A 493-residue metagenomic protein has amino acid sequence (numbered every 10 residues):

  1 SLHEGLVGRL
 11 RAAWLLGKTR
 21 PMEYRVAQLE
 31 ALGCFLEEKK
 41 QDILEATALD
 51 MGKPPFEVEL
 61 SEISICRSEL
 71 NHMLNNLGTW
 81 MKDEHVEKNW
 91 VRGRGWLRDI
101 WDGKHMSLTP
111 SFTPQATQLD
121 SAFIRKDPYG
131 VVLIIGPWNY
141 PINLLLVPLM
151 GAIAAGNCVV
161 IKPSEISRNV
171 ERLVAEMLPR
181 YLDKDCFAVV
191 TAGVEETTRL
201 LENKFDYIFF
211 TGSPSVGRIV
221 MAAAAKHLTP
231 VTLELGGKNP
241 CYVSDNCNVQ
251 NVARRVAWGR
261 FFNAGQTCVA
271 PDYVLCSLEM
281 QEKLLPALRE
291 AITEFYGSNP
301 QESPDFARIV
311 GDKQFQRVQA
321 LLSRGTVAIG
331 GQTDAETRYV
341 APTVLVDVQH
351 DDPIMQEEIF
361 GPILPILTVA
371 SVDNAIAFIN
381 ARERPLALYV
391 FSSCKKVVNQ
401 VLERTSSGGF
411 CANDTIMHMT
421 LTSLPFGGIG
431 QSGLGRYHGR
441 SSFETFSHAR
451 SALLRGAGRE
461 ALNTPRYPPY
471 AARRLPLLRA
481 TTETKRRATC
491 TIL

Functional and structural regions predicted by a protein language model:
S1-F123: N-terminal Rossmann-like NAD(P)+-binding subdomain of aldehyde/semialdehyde dehydrogenases
A12-K18, I134, Y242-V243, Y273-C276 (+4 more regions): Short, well-ordered beta-strand elements within core beta-sheets of diverse protein domains
K18, G33-L36, K40, M51 (+13 more regions): Structural signal for hydrophobic packing residues in well-ordered secondary-structure cores of soluble enzyme domains
P21-Y24, T293, Y339-L493: Conserved C-terminal structural/oligomerization subdomain of aldehyde/semialdehyde dehydrogenase
R25, L70, G156, F187 (+8 more regions): Residue-level signal for inorganic ion chemistry
K82, N89-N251, E282, V369: Rossmann-like NAD(P) dinucleotide-binding subdomain of oxidoreductase/dehydrogenase enzymes
L182, S215-H350, V372-D373, A412 (+4 more regions): ALDH superfamily catalytic-core signature
L201-E202, L235-G236, T267-V269, E302-S303 (+2 more regions): Short glycine-enriched loop/turn motifs at secondary-structure junctions
